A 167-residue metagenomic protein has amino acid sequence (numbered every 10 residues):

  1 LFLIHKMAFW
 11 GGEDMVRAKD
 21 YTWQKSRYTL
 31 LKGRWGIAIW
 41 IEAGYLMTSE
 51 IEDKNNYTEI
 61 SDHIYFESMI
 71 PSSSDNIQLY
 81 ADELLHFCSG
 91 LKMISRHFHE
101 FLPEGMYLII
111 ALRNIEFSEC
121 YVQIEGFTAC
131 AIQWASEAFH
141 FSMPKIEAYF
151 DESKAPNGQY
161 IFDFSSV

Functional and structural regions predicted by a protein language model:
F2-V167: Accessory interaction regions appended to the cores of large information-processing enzymes
